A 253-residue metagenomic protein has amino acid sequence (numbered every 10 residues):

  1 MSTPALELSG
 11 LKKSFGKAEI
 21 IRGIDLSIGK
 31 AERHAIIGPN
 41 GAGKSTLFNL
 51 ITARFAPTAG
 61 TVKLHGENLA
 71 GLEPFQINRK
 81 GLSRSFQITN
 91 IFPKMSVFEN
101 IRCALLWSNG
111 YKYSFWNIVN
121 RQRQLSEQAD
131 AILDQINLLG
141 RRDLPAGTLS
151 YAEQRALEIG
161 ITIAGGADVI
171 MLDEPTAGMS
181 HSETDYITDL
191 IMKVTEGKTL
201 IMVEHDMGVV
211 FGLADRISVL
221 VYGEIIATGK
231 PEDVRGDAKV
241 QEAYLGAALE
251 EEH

Functional and structural regions predicted by a protein language model:
S2-H253: Glycine-rich phosphate-binding loops of nucleotide-dependent enzymes
